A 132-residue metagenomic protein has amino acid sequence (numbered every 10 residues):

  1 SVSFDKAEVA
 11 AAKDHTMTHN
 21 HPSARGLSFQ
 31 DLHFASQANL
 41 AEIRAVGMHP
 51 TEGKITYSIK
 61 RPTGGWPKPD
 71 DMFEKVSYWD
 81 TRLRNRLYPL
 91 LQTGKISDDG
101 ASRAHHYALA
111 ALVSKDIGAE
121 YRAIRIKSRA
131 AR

Functional and structural regions predicted by a protein language model:
S1-N39, M48-P50: Short HxH-centered metal-ligating active-site micro-motif
L40-R132: Divalent-metal-activated hydrolytic enzyme cores
